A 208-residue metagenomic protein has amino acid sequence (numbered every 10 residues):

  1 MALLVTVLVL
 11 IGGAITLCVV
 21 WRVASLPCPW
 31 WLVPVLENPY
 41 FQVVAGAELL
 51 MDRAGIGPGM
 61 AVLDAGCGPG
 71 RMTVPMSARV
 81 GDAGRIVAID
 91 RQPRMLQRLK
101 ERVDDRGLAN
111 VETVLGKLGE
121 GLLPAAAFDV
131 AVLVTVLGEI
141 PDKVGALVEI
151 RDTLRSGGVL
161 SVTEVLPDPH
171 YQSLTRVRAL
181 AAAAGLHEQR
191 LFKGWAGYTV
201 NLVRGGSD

Functional and structural regions predicted by a protein language model:
A2-G57: Class I SAM-dependent transferase core
L63-A65, P69-E120: Class I SAM-dependent methyltransferase SAM/SAH-binding core
G119-A131: A short acidic, Gly/Pro-enriched loop at the edge of an enzyme's catalytic core that lines a small-molecule cofactor
D129-P141: A short SAM/SAH-binding and catalytic strip from SAM-dependent methyltransferases
V144-S156: A short glycine-rich, Lys/Arg-flanked "PGG" loop and its adjoining helix->strand segment in the class I
G157-E164: Conserved beta-strand signature within the Rossmann-like core of class I S-adenosyl-L-methionine
Q172-L191: Conserved Class I S-adenosyl-L-methionine
K193-D208: Core SAM-dependent methyltransferase catalytic element
